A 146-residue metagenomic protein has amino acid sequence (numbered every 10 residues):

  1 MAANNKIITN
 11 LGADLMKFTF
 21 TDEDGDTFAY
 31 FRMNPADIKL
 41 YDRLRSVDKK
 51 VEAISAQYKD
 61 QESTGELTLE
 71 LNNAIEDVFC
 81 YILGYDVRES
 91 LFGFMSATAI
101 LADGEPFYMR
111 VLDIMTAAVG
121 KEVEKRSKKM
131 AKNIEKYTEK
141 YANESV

Functional and structural regions predicted by a protein language model:
A2-G65: Short N-terminal mixed-charge amphipathic segments
Q57-L69, G93-F94, T98: Short, surface-exposed loop/turn segments at secondary-structure junctions
L71-E76: Short amphipathic alpha-helical coiled-coil/interface segments
D86-V146: C-terminal charged interaction modules
